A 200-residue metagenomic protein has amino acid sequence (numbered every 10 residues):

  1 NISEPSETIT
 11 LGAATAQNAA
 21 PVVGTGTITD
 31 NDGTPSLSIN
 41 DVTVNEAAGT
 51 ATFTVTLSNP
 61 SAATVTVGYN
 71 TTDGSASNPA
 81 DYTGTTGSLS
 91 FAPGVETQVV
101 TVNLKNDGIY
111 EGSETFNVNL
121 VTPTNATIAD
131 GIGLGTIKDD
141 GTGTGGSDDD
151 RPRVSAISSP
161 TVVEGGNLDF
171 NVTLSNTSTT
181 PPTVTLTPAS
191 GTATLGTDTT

Functional and structural regions predicted by a protein language model:
N1-T200: Short boundary segments that mark the start of a structured unit
